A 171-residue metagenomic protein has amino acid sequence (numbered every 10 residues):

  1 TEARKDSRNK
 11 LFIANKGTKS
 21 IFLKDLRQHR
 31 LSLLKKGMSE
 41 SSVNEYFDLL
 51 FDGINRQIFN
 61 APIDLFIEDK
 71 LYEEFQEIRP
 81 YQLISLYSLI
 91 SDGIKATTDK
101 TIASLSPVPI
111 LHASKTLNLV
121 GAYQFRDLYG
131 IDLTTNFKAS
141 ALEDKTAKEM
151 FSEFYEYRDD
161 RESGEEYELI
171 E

Functional and structural regions predicted by a protein language model:
T1-R4, D64: Aromatic-enriched hydrophobic runs in primary sequence
A3-D52: Post-HEXXH active-site segment of zinc metalloproteases
Y46-D69: Elongated alpha-helical scaffolds
F66-E171: Pan-zinc metallopeptidase signature
